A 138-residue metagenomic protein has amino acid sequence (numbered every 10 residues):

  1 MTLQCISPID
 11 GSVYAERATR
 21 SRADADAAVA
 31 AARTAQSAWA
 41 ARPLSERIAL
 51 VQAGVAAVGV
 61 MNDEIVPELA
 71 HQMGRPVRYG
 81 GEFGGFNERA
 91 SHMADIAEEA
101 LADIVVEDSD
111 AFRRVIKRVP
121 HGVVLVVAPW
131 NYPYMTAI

Functional and structural regions predicted by a protein language model:
M1-F112: N-terminal Rossmann-like NAD(P)+-binding subdomain of aldehyde/semialdehyde dehydrogenases
V105-I138: Conserved small-residue-rich beta-alpha loop and adjacent elements that most often cradle the phosphate/pyrophosphate
